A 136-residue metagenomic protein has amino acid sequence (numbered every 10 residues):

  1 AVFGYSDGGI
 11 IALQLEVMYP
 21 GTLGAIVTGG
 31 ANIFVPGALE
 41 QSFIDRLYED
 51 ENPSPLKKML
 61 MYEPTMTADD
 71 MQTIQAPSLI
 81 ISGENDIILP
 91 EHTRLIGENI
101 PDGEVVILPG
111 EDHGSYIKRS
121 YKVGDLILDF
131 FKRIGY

Functional and structural regions predicted by a protein language model:
A1-F34: Conserved hydrolase catalytic core segment
L39-S54: A catalytic-pocket lid/entrance helix-loop region that shapes and gates access to the active site across common
P55-D70: Active-site nucleophile elbow and catalytic-triad environment of alpha/beta-hydrolase enzymes
I74, I80-S82: Short beta-strand/loop motif that positions the catalytic acidic residue of the alpha/beta-hydrolase fold
I87-H92: Conserved alpha/beta-hydrolase "acid-adjacent" motif
E98-G114: Catalytic histidine neighborhood in serine/cysteine hydrolases with alpha/beta-hydrolase-type architecture
G110-Y136: Catalytic active-site module of serine/aspartate enzymes centered on a nucleophile-bearing elbow/loop
